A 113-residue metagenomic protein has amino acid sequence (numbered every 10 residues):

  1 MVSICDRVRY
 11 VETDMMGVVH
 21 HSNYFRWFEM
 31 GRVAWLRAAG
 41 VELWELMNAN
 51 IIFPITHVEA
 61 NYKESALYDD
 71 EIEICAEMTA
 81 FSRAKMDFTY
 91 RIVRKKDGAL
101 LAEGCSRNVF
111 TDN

Functional and structural regions predicted by a protein language model:
M1-H57, D112-N113: Hot-dog-fold acyl-thioester-processing enzymes
V2-I4, R37, L67-Y68, M78-N113: HotDog/MaoC-like acyl-thioester-processing domains
Y10, H20-F28, Y62, Y68 (+3 more regions): Aromatic side chains
Y10, V58, I74-A76, G104-N108: A generic structural signal for ordered secondary structure
W35-M86: Hydrophobic beta-strand-centered segment that forms part of the acyl-chain substrate-binding groove
